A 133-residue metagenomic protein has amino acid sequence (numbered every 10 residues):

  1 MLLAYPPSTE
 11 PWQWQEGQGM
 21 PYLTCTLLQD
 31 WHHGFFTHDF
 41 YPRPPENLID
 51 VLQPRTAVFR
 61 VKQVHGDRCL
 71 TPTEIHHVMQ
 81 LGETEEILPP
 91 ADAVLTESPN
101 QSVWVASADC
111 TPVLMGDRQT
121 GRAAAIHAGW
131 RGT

Functional and structural regions predicted by a protein language model:
M1-T133: Active-site microenvironment for binding and transforming phosphate-containing groups
